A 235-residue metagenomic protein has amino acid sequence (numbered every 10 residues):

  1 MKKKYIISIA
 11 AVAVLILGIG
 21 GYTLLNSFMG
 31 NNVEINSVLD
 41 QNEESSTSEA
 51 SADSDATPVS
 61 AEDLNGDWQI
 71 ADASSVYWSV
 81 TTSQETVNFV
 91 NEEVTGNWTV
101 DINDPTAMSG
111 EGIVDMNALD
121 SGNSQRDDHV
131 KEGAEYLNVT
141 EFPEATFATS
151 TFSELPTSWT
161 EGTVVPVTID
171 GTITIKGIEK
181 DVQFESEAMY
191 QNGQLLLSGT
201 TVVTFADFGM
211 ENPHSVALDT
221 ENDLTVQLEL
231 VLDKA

Functional and structural regions predicted by a protein language model:
K2-A235: Low-complexity, acidic/polar, glycine-enriched regions of mature
